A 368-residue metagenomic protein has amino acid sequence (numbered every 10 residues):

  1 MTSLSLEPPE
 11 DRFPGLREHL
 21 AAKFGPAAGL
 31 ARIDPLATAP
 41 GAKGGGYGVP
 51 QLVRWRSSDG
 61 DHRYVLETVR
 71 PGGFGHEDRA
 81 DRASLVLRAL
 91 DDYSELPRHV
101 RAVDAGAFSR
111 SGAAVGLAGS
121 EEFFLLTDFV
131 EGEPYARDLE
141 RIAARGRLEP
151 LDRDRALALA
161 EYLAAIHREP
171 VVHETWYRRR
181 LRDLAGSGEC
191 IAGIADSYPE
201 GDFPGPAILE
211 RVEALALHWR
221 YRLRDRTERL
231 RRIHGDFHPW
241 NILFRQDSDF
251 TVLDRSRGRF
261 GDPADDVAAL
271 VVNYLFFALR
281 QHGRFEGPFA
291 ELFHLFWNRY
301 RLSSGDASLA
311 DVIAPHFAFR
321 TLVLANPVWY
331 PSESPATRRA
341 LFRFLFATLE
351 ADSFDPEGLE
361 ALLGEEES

Functional and structural regions predicted by a protein language model:
M1-S3, F123, D128, E169 (+2 more regions): Active-site catalytic-loop/activation-segment of kinase and kinase-like phosphoryl-transfer enzymes
M1-Y64, G73-L85, E95-A102, A144 (+4 more regions): Regulatory N- and C-terminal appendages and interdomain linkers associated with kinase/kinase-like NTP transferase
T38, G46-V49, R56-G186: Conserved ATP-binding subdomain of kinase catalytic cores across diverse folds
A39-L66, I166, L217-D265: Active-site acidic catalytic loop and adjacent metal/ATP-binding pocket of ATP-dependent phosphoryl transfer enzymes
P71-G72, F129-L148, R168, A192-E200 (+2 more regions): A glycine-centered beta->alpha junction motif in the catalytic cores of kinase/phosphotransferase enzymes
G73, P134, I242, F260 (+1 more regions): Conserved protein kinase catalytic core
D154, G305-F317: All-alpha amphipathic helical-bundle segments outside canonical DNA-binding/catalytic cores that form hydrophobic
R257, A264-S304, A318-A336: Active-site activation/catalytic loop segments of kinase-like enzymes and analogous catalytic loops in related
